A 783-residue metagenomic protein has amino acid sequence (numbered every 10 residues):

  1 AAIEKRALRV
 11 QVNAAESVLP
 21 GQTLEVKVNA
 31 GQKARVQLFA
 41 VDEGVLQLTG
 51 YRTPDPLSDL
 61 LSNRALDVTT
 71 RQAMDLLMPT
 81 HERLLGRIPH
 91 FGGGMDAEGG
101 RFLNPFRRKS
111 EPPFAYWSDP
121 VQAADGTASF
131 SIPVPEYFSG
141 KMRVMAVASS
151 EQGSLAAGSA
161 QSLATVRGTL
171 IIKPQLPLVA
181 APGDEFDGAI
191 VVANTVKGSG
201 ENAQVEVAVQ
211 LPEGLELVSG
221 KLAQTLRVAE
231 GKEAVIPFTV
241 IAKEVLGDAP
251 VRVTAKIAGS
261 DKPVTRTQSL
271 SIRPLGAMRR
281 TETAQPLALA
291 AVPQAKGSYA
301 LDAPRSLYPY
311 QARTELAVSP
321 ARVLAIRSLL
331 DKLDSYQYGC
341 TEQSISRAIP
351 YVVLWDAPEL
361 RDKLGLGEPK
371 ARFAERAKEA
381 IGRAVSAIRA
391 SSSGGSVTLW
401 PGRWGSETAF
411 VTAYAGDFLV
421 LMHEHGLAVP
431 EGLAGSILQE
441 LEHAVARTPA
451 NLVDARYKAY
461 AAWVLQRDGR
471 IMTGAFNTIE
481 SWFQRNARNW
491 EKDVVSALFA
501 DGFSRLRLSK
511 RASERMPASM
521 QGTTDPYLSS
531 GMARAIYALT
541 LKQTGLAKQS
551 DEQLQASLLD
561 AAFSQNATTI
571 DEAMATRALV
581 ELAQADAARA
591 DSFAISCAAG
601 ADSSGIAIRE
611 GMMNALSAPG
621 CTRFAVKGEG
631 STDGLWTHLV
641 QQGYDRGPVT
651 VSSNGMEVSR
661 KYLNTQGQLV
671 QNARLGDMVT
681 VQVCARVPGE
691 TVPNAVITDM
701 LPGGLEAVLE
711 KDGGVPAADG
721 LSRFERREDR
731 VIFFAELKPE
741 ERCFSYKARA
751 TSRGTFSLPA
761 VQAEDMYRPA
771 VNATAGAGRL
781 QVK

Functional and structural regions predicted by a protein language model:
A1-K783: C-terminal segments of large proteins
